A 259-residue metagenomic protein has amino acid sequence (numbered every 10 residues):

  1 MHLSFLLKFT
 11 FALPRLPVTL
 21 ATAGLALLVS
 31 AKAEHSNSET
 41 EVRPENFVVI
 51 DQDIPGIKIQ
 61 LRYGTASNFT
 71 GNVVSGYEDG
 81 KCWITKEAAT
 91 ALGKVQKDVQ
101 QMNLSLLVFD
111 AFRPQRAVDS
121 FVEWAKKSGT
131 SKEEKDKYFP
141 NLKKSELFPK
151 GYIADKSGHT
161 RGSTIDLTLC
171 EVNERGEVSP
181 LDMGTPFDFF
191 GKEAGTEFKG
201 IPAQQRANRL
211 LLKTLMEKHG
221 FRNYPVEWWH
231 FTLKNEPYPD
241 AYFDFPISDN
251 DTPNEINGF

Functional and structural regions predicted by a protein language model:
L6, K234: Alpha-helical and His/Cys-centered functional microenvironments
K8, A12-A26: Bacterial N-terminal signal peptides
L28-S30: N-terminal targeting leader peptides, primarily classical Sec-type signal peptides for secretion
K32-A111, V118-K137, N141-P225, E236-F259: Extracytoplasmic cell-surface/polysaccharide-interacting catalytic and binding patches
F231: Conserved metal-phosphate-binding beta-hairpin within the catalytic cores of diverse ATP-dependent phosphoryl-transfer
